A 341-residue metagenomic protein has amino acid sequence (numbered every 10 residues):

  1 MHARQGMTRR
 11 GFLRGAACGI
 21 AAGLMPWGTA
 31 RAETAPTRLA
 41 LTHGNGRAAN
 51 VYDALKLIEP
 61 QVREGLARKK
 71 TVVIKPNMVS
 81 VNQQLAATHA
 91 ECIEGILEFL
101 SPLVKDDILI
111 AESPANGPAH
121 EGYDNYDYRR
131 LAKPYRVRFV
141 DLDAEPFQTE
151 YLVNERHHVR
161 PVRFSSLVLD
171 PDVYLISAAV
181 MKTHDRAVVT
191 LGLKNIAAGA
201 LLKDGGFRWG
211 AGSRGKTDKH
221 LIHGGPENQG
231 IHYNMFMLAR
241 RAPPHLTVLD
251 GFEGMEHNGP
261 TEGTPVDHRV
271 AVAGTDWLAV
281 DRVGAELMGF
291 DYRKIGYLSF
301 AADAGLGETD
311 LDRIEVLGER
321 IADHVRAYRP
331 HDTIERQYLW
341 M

Functional and structural regions predicted by a protein language model:
H2-M341: N-terminal and secondary-structure boundary signal
